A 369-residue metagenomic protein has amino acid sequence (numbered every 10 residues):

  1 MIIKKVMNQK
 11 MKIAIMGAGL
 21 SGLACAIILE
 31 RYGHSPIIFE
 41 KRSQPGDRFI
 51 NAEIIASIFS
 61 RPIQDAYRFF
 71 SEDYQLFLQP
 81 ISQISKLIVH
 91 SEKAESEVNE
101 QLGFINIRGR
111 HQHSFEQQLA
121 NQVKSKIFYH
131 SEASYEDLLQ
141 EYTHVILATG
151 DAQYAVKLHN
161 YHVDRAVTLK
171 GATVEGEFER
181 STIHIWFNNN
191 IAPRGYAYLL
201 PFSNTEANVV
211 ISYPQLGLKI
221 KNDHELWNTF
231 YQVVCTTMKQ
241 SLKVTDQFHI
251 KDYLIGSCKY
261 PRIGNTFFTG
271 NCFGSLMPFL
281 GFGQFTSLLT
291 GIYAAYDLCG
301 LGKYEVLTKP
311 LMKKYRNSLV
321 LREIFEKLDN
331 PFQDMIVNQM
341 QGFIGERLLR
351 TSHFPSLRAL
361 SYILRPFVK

Functional and structural regions predicted by a protein language model:
N8-S21: Beta1/beta-strand and adjacent pyrophosphate-binding region of the FAD-binding site in flavoprotein oxidoreductases
M16-A18, E30-A52: Glycine-rich FAD pyrophosphate-binding loop
S21, Q44, A152: Conserved Rossmann-like nucleotide-cofactor binding loop
K41-S91: N-terminal FAD cofactor-binding segment of flavoenzymes
H113-T237: Predominantly flavin-linked oxidoreductase catalytic cores and closely associated redox partners
I220-A294: FAD/FMN-dependent oxidoreductases across multiple families
C258-Y260, Y296-G342: Active-site-proximal substrate-binding core of FAD-dependent oxidoreductases
Q333-K369: C-terminal auxiliary extensions adjacent to catalytic cores
